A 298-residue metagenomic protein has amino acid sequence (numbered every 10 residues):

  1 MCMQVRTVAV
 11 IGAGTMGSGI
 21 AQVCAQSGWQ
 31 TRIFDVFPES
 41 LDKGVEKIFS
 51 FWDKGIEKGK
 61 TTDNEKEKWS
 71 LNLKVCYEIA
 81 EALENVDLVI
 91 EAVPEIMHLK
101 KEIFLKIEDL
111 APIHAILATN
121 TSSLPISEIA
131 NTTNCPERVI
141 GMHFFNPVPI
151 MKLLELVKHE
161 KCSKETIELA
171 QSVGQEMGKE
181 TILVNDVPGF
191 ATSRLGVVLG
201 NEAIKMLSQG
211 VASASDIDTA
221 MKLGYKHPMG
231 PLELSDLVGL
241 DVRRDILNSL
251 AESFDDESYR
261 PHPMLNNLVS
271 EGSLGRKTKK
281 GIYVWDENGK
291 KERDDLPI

Functional and structural regions predicted by a protein language model:
M1-K54: NAD(P)+-binding Rossmann beta1-loop-alpha1 motif at the extreme N-terminus of oxidoreductases
C2-Q4, S27, E165-E168, Q175-D186 (+2 more regions): NAD(P)-dependent Rossmann-like dehydrogenase/reductase catalytic/cofactor-binding core
R32, K179, S193-G200: Structural/interface elements that position substrates and couple domains in central-metabolism enzymes
S40, K54-D63, E67-I116, L124: Rossmann-like NAD(P)-binding element
F51, K152-L153, L199-A203, G230 (+1 more regions): A general alpha-helix detector
I116-D186, S193: Rossmann-fold dinucleotide-binding core
